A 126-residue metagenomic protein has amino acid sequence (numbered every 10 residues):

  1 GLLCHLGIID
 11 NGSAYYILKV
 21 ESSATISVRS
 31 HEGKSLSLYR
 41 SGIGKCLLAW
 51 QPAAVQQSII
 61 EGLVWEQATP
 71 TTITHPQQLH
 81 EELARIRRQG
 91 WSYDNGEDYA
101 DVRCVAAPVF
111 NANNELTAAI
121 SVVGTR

Functional and structural regions predicted by a protein language model:
G1-T25, W50-A53, L79, R85: All-alpha effector-binding/dimerization core of bacterial HTH-type transcriptional repressors
K19-E21, E97, S121: Short clusters of small/polar residues that mark proteolytic maturation junctions
T25-D98: Short, solvent-exposed recognition segments
A107, I120: Conserved GNAT-family N-acetyltransferase fold
V109-A112: Sensor-regulatory modules in signal-transduction proteins
E115-L116: Glycine-rich acetyl-CoA-binding "A-motif" of GNAT/NAT acetyltransferases
V122-R126: Short beta-strand-to-loop transition segments that serve as allosteric relay/switch motifs in sensory/regulatory domains
